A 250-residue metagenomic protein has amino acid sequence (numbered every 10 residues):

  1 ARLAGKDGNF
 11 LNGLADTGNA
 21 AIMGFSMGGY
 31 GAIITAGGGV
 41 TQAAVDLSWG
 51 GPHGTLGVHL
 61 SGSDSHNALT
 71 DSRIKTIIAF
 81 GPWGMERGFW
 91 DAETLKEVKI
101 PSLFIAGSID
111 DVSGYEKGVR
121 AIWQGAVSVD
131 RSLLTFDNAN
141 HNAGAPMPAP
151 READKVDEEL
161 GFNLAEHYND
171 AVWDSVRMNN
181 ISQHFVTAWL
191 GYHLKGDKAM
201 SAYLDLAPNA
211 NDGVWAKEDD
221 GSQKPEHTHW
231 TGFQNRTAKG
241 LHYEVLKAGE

Functional and structural regions predicted by a protein language model:
A1-S26, Y30, S65-L69: Gly/Ser-rich "nucleophile elbow"/oxyanion-hole loop immediately N-terminal to the catalytic nucleophile in hydrolases
A4, G29-Q42: Short glycine-enriched nucleophile-adjacent loop and the immediately C-terminal alpha-helix near the catalytic center
D7, G39-S61: Short, flexible helix-coil linker/hinge segments at the edges of structured domains or between repeats
A20, L133, L190: Divalent metal-coordination and catalytic microenvironments
G31, A43, H59-F80, A188 (+2 more regions): Alpha/beta-hydrolase
I34, E116-K117, G144-P148: Short aromatic-enriched loop/helix-cap "lid" or pocket-rim segments at secondary-structure transitions that line
L56-H141: The feature captures the conserved acid-bearing segment of alpha/beta-hydrolase catalytic domains
V129, A139-N140, P146-E250: Alpha/beta-hydrolase-fold serine-hydrolase catalytic core, especially in secreted/extracellular enzymes
